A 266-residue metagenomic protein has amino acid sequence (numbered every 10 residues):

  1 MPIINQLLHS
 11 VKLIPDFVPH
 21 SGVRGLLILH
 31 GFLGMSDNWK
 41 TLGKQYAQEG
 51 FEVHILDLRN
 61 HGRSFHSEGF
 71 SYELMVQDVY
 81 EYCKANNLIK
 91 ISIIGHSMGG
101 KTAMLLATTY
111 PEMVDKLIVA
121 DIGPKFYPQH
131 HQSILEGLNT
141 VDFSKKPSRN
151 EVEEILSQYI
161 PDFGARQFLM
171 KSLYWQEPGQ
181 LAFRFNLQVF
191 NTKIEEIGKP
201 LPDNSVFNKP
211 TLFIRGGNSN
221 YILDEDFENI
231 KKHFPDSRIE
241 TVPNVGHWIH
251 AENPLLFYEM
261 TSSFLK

Functional and structural regions predicted by a protein language model:
M1-L27, Q48-F51, L88-I89, E195 (+2 more regions): Alpha/beta-hydrolase fold catalytic core
I14, G43-Q48, E52-I94, E259: Active-site loop/oxyanion-hole signature of alpha/beta-hydrolase fold enzymes
L33-T41: Serine-hydrolase catalytic-loop signature spanning alpha/beta hydrolases and amidase-signature enzymes
G95, G99, A103: Gly/Ala-rich beta-loop-alpha elbow adjacent to hydrolase catalytic centers
M104-T108, D115-P147: Flexible "cap/lid" loop of the alpha/beta hydrolase fold
Q129, S144-L201: Conserved alpha/beta-hydrolase catalytic His-Asp/Glu region
E177-H233, R238-T241: Conserved serine/cysteine hydrolase catalytic core
S237-K266: Catalytic active-site module of serine/aspartate enzymes centered on a nucleophile-bearing elbow/loop
